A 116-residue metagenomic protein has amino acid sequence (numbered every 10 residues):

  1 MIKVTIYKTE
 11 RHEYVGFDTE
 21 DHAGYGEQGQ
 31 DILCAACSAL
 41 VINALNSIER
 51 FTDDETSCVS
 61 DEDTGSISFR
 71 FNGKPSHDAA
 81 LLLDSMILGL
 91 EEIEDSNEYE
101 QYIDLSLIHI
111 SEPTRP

Functional and structural regions predicted by a protein language model:
M1-I32, I42, N46-L107: N-terminal intrinsically disordered, cationic/polar leader segments that include organellar targeting peptides
L33-C37: Short, conserved glycine- and acidic-residue-centered signature motifs in active-site or ligand-binding loops
S106-P116: Residue-level detector of conserved catalytic or cofactor/ligand-binding positions in enzyme active sites
